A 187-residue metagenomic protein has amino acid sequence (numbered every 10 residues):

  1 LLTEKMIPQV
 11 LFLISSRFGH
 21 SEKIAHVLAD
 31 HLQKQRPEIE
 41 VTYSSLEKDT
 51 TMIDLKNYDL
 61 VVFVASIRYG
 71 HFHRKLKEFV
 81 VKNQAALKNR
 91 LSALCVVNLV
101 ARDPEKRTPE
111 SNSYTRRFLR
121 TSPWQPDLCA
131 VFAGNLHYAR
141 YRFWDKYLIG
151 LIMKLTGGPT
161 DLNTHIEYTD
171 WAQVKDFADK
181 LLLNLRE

Functional and structural regions predicted by a protein language model:
L1-K5: Short, Lys/Arg-enriched N-terminal segments with co-localized hydrophobic residues within the first ~10-30 amino acids
I7-Q35: N-terminal beta1-alpha1 ligand-phosphate binding loop
L13-S15, S44, C95, F132: Short hydrophobic segments within beta-strands
R17-H20, T50, R68, V100-R102: Glycine-/small-residue-rich active-site loops that bind phosphorylated ligands and cofactors
H31, Q35, Y58-V61, A65 (+1 more regions): FMN-binding flavodoxin-like domain, especially the glycine-rich phosphate-binding loop
Q35-T50: A short beta-strand-loop structural module common to alpha/beta enzyme folds
T50-K56: Short amphipathic alpha-helix with an adjacent loop that forms part of the alpha/beta core around
